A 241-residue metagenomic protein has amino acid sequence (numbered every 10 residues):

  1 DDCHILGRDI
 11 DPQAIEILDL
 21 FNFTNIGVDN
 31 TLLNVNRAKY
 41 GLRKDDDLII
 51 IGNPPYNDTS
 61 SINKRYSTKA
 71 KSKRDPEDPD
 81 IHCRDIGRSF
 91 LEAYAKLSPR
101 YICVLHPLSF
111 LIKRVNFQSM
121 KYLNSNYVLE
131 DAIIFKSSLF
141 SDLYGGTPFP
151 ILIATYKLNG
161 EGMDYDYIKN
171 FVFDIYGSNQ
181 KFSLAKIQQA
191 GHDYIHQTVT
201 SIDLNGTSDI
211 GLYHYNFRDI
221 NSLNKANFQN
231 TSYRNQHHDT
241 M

Functional and structural regions predicted by a protein language model:
D1-N36, S109: Conserved S-adenosyl-L-methionine
L32-L48: Short amphipathic alpha-helix with an adjacent loop that forms part of the alpha/beta core around
L48-K64, G87, A93-Y94, I102-C103: Internal, well-ordered alpha/beta segment that forms a basic, Gly-enriched binding/recognition surface
N57-C83: Mobile active-site "lid"/loop adjacent to the S-adenosyl-L-methionine
N57-S61, F110-V115, M163: Short catalytic/ligand-binding loop motif for oxyanion handling, primarily in non-cytosolic enzymes, centered on
D80-L139, A154-T155: Conserved Class I SAM-dependent methyltransferase catalytic core
T147-S208: Flexible, glycine-/basic-rich loop-and-beta segments that form/coincide with the SAM-dependent methyltransferase
I210-M241: C-terminal target-recognition/interaction regions appended to catalytic cores
